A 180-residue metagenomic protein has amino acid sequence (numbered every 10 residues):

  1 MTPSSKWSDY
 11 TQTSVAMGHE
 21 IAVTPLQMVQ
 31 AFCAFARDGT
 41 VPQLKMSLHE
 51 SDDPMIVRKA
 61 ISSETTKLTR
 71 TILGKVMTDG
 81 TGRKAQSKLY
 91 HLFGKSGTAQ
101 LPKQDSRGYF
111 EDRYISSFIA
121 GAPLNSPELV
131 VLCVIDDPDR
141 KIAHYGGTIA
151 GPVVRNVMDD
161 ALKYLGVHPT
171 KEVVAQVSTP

Functional and structural regions predicted by a protein language model:
M1-I135, G146, A150, V174-P180: Beta-lactam-recognizing serine transpeptidase/beta-lactamase-like catalytic domain environment
A36, M77, R155-L162, G166: Short amphipathic alpha-helical signal-transduction/dimerization elements
D160-P180: Gram-negative outer-membrane assembly/targeting C-terminal domains
